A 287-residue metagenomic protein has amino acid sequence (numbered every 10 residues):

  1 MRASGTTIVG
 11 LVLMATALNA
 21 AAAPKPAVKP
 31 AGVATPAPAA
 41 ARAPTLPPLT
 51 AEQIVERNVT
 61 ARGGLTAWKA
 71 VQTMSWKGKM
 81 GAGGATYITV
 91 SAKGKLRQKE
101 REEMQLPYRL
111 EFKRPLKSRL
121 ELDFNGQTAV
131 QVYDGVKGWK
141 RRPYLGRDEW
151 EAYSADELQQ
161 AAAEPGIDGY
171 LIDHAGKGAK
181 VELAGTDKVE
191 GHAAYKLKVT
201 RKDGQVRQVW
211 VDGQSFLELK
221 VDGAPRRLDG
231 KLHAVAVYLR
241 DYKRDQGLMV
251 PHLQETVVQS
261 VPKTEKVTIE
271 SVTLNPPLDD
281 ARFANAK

Functional and structural regions predicted by a protein language model:
M1-A22: Sec-dependent N-terminal signal peptides
L18-T35: Signal peptide processing junction and immediate N-terminal pro/mature segment of secreted/exported proteins
A37-R42: Acidic/histidine-rich, surface-exposed loop or edge segments in extracytoplasmic proteins
T45-P47, A51-G146, E182-L183: N-terminal mature ectodomain segment of secretory-pathway/periplasmic proteins
T73-W76, E102, Y170-L183, K231-V237: A short, amphipathic edge element
Q127, T186, E190-A286: Gly/Pro-enriched, hydrophobic low-complexity segments that function as extracytoplasmic propeptides/linkers
W139-I167: Acidic/charged, solvent-exposed loop-and-adjacent secondary-structure segments enriched in E/D, K/R, S/T, and G/P
Q159-K198, E218-K220: Short, conserved active-site entrance elements at the starts or edges of catalytic domains
